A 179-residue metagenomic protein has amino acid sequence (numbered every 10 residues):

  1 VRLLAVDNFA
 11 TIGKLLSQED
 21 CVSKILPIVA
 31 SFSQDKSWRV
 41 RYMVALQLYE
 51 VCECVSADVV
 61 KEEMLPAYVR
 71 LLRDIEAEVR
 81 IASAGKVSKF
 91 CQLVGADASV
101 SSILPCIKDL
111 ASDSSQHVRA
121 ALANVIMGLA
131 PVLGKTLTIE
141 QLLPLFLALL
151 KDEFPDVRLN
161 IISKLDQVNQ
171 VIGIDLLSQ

Functional and structural regions predicted by a protein language model:
V1, K36-S37, I75-E76, S114-S115 (+1 more regions): Short inter-helical turns and helix N-cap capping residues of alpha-solenoid HEAT/ARM repeat scaffolds
V1-L4, L16: A generic tandem-repeat structural signature
D7-T11, P27, L46-E50, P66 (+6 more regions): Residue-level signature of alpha-solenoid helical repeat scaffolds
I12-E19, E50-D58, F90-D97, G128-T136 (+1 more regions): Residue-level signature of the C-terminal ends
E19-S33, D58-L72, D97-A111, T136-L150 (+1 more regions): HEAT/HEAT-like alpha-solenoid repeats
R39, D74-A82, K86, Q116: A generic structural signal for ordered secondary structure
